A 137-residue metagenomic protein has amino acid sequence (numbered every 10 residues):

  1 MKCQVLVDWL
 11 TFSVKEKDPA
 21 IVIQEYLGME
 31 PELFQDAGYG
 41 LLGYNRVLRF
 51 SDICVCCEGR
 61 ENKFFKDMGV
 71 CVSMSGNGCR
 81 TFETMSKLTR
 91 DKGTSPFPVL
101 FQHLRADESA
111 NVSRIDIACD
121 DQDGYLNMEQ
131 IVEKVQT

Functional and structural regions predicted by a protein language model:
M1-T137: Structured, helix-rich domain cores that form ligand/interaction pockets
